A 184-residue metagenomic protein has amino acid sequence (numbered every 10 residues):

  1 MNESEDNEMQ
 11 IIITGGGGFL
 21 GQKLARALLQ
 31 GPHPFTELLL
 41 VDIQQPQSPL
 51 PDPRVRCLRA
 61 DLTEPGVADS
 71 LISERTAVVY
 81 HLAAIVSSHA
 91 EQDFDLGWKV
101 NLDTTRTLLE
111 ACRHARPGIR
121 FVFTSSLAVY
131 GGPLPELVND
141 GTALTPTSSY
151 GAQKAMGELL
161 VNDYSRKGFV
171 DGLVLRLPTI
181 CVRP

Functional and structural regions predicted by a protein language model:
Q10-P34: N-terminal Rossmann NAD(P)H-binding glycine-rich loop of SDR-like oxidoreductase domains
T14, V41, V79-A83, F121-L127 (+2 more regions): SDR active-site strand-loop-helix element
D52-E64: Rossmann-fold cofactor-recognition segment
L62-V100: NAD(P)H-binding glycine-rich loop region in Rossmannoid oxidoreductase-like domains and their noncatalytic homologs
E64, V78, T104-T107, T142 (+1 more regions): Conserved cofactor-binding/catalytic machinery of classical short-chain dehydrogenase/reductase
Q92, L96-T107, L144, A152-Q153: Glycine-rich NAD(P)-binding loop of the Rossmann-fold in SDR/ketoreductase-type enzymes
R106-S148: Conserved Rossmann-fold NAD(P)-dependent oxidoreductase catalytic core, especially the SDR/UDP-sugar
G132, T147-L173: Active-site Tyr-X1-5-Lys
